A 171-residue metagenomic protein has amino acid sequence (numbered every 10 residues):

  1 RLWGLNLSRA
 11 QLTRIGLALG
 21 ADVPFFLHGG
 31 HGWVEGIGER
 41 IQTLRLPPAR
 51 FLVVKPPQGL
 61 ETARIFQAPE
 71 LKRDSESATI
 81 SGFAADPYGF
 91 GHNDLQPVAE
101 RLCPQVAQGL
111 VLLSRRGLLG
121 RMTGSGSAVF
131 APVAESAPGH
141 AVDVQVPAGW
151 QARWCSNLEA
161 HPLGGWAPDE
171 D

Functional and structural regions predicted by a protein language model:
R1, L17, S114: Short polybasic/polar patches that bind polyanions
R1-R14, L27-G29: DPxDG-like acidic metal-binding loop motif
L7-A18, L110, H140-V144: Short, well-structured alpha-helical segments that form the helix of a local strand-helix-strand
F26-L119, A134-D171: Conserved, helical-rich catalytic subdomain that frames metal- and/or nucleotide-binding sites in enzyme alpha/beta
T123-S127: Glycine-rich beta-strand-to-loop/alpha-helix junction loops that act as flexible
A128-A134: Short beta-strand->loop micro-motif that forms the acidic, two-metal-ion catalytic signature in nucleotide-processing
